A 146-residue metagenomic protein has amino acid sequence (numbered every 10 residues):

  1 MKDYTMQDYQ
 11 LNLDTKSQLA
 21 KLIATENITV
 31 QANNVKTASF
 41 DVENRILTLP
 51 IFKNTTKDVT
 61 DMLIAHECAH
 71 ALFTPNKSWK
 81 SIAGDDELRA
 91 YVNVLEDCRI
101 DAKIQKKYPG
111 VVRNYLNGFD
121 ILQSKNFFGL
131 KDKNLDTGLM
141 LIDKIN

Functional and structural regions predicted by a protein language model:
M1-N146: Basic/hydrophobic alpha-helical interface regions
